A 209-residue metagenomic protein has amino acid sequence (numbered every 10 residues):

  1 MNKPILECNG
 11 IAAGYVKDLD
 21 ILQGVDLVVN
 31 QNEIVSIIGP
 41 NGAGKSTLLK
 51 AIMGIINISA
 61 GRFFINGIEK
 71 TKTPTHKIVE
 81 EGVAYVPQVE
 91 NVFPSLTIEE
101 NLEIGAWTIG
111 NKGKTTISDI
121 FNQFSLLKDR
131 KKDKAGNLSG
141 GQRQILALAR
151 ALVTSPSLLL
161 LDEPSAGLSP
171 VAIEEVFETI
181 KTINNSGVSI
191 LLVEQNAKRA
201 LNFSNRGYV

Functional and structural regions predicted by a protein language model:
N2-V209: Glycine-rich phosphate-binding loops of nucleotide-dependent enzymes
